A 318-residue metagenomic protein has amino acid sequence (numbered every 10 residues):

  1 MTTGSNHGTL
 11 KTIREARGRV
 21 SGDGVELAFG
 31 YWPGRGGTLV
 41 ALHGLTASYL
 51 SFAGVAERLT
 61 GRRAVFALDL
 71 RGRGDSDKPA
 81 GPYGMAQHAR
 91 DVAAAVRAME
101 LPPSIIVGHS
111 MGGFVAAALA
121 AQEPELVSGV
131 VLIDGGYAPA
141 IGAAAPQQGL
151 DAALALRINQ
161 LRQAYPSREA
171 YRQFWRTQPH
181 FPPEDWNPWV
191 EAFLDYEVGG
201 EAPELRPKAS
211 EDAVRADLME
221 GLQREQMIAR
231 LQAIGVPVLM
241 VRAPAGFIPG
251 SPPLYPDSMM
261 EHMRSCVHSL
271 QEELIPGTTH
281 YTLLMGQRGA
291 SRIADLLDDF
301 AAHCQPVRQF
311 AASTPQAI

Functional and structural regions predicted by a protein language model:
M1-L39, T60-R63, L101-P102, E261 (+2 more regions): Alpha/beta-hydrolase fold catalytic core
A28-D75: Conserved HGGG/HGGXW glycine-rich cap/lid loop of the alpha/beta-hydrolase fold
L70-V107, T278: Active-site loop/oxyanion-hole signature of alpha/beta-hydrolase fold enzymes
P102-A145: Conserved hydrolase catalytic core segment
I133-P166: A catalytic-pocket lid/entrance helix-loop region that shapes and gates access to the active site across common
R162-D217: Conserved alpha/beta-hydrolase catalytic His-Asp/Glu region
V198-C266: Conserved serine/cysteine hydrolase catalytic core
I275-R288: Catalytic histidine-centered segment of alpha/beta-hydrolase-like enzymes
